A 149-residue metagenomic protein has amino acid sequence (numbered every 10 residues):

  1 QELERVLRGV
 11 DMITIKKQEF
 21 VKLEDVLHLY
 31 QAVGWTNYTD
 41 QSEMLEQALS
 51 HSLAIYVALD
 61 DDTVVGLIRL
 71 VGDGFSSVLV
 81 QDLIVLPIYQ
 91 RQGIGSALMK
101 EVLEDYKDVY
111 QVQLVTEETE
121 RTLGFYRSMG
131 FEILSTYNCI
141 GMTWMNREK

Functional and structural regions predicted by a protein language model:
L7-T39, Y137-N138: Short amphipathic alpha-helix that is part of the acyltransferase structural core
E46-V57, Y110-Q111: A short helix-loop-beta-strand connector motif used in the catalytic cores of GNAT acetyltransferases and, in some
V57, T63-G72, S76-L79, I84: Conserved beta-strand in the GNAT
L86, E117: Residue-level recognition of the GNAT/N-acetyltransferase active site
Y89, G93-E101: Conserved acetyl-CoA pyrophosphate-binding loop and the N-cap/start of the following alpha-helix in GNAT-like
D108, E118-C139: Conserved active-site alpha-helix within GNAT-family acetyltransferase domains
V112-T116: Conserved hydrophobic beta-strand within the GNAT/NAT acetyltransferase core sheet that lines the active-site cleft
